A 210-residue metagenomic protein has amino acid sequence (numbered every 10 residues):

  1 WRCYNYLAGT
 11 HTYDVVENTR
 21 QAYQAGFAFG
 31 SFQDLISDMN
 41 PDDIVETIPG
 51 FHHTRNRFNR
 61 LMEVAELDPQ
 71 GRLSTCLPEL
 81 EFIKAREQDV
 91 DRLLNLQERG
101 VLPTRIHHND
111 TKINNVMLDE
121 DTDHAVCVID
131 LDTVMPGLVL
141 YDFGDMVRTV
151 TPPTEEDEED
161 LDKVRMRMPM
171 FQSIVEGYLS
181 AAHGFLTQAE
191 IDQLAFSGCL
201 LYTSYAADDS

Functional and structural regions predicted by a protein language model:
L7-A25, D38-H108, D119-T122, C127: ATP-dependent phospho-/nucleotidyl transfer catalytic cores
Q33-N40, L179-A182: Protein kinase-like catalytic domain
T111: Hydrophobic HxD+1 residue recognition
N114: Conserved protein-kinase catalytic-loop position immediately C-terminal to the HRD catalytic Asp
L118-H183, A207: Active-site Asp-x-Gly
Y178-G198: Hydrophobic alpha-helical bundle architecture
Y202-D209: Conserved small/polar residues in nucleotide/adenosyl-binding loops
